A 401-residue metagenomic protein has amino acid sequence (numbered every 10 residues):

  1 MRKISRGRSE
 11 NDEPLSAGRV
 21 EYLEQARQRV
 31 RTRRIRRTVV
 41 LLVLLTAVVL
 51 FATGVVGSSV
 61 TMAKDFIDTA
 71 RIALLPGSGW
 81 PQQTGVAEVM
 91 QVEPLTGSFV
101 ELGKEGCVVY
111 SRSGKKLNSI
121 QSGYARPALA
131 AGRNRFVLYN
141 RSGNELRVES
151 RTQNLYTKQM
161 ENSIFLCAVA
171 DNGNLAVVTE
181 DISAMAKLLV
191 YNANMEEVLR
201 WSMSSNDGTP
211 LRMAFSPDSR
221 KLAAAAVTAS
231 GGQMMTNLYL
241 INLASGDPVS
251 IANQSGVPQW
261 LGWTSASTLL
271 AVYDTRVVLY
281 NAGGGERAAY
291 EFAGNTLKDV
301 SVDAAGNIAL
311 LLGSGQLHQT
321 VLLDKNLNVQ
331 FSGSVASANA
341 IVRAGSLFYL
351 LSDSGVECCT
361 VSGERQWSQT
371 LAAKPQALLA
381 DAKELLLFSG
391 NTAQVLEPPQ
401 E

Functional and structural regions predicted by a protein language model:
M1-W80, P399-E401: Sequence/structural signature of beta-propeller modules and their immediately flanking N-terminal secretory/stalk
A70-T84, G114-Q121, Q153-Q159, E197-M203 (+4 more regions): A short beta-strand motif characteristic of beta-propeller blades
G85-V92, G123-N134, N162-D171, D207-F215 (+4 more regions): Repeated scaffold domains used in trafficking and secretory/extracellular systems, primarily beta-propellers
M90-L102, C107-V108, L129-R141, L146-R147 (+8 more regions): Short beta-strand elements that form the blades of beta-propeller/WD-repeat-like and other beta-sheet-rich scaffold
S111-S113, S150-Q153, Y191-E196, N242-S245 (+4 more regions): Short loop/turn segments that connect beta-strands within beta-propeller blades
N118-A225: Non-cytosolic head/periplasmic domains of membrane-anchored proteins
A184-V272, R276-V278: Solenoidal tandem-repeat scaffolds enriched in leucines and small polar residues
N281-L371: Intrinsically disordered, low-complexity segments enriched in Gly and acidic/Ser/Thr residues that form flexible
